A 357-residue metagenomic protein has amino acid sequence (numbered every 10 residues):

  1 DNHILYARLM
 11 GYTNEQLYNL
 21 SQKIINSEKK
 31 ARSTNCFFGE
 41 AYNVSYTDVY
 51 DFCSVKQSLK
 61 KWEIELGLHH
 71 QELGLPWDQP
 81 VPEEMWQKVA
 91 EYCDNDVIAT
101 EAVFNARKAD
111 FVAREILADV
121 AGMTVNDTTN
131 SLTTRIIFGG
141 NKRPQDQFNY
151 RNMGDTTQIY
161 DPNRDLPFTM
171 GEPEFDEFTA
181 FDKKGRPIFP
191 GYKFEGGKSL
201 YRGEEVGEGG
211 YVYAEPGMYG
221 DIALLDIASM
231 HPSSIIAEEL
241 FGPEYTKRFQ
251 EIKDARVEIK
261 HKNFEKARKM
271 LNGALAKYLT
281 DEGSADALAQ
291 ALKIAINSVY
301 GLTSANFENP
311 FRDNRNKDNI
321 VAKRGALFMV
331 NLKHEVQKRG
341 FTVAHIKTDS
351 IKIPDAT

Functional and structural regions predicted by a protein language model:
D1-K61, Y92: Conserved DEDDh/DEDDy metal-dependent 3′-5′ exonuclease domain
N2-L9, S234-I236, P354-T357: A short acidic (Asp/Glu
A7-N14, L117-A118, A237-G242: Short secondary-structure boundary/capping segments
Y12, I24, L66, R107 (+1 more regions): Alpha-helix boundary/capping residues
Q16-Y18, E72, E244, H345: A generic structural-conservation signal
L17-N35, F111-V120, Q158, N163-R164 (+2 more regions): Generic hydrophobic, helix-prone segments enriched in Leu/Val/Ile
V55-K56, P76-V81, K198-N331, Q337-R339 (+1 more regions): Helical catalytic core of nucleic-acid polymerases
Q57-S58, W62-S233, R315, N331 (+1 more regions): Conserved "right-hand" nucleotidyltransferase catalytic core of DNA-directed polymerases
